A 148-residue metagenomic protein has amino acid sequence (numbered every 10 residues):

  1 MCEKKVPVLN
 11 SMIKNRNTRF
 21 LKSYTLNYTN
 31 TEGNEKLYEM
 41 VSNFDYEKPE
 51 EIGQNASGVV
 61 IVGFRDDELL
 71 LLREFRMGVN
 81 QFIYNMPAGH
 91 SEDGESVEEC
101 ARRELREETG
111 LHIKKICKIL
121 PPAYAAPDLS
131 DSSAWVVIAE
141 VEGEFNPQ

Functional and structural regions predicted by a protein language model:
K5-N17: Short amphipathic beta-strand and strand-loop transition segments with alternating hydrophobic
V6, N55-R103, N146: Conserved Nudix-box catalytic region and its N-terminal flanking loop in Nudix hydrolases and closely related
R16-V60: Acidic, metal-coordinating catalytic segment for phosphate/diphosphate chemistry, firing primarily on the Nudix
G33, A88-G89, G94, G110 (+1 more regions): Glycine-centered flexibility sites
E47-P49, E144-P147: A short, acidic/glycine-rich surface segment
F64, F75-M77, I83-N85, R106 (+1 more regions): Active-site segment of metal-dependent pyrophosphate-handling enzymes, primarily the Nudix hydrolase catalytic core
